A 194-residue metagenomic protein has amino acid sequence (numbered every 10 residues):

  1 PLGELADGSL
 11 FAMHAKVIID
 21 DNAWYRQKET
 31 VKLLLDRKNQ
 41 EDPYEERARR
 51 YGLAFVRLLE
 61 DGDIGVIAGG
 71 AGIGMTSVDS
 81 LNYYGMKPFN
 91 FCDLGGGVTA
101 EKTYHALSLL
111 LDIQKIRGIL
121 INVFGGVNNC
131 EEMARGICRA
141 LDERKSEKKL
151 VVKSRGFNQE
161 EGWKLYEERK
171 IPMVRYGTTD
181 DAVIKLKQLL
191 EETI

Functional and structural regions predicted by a protein language model:
P1-I121, D142, R155-I194: ATP-dependent carboxylate/acyl-activation modules
K115-G156: C-terminal hydrophobic structural anchor segments that stabilize assembly/packing rather than catalytic chemistry
